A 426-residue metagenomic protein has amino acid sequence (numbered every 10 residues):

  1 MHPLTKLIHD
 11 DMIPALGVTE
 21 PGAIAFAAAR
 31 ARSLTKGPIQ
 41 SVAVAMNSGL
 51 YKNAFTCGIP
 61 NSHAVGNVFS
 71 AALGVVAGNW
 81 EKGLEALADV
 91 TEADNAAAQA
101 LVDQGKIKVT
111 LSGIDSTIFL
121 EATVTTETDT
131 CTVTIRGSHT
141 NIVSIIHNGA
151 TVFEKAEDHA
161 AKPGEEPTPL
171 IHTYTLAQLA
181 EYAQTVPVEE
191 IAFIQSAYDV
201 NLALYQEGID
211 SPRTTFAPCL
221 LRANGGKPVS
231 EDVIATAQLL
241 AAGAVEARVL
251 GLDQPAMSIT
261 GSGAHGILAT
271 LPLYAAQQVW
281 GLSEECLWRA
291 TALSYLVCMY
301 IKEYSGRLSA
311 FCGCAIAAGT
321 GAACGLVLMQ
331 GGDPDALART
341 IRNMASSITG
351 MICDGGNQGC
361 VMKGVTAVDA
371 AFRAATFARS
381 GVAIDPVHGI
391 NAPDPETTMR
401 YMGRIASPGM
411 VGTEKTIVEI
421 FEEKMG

Functional and structural regions predicted by a protein language model:
M1-T35, I39: N-terminal signal-anchor module of multipass membrane proteins
P14-R30, Q254-L271, G313-A317: Conserved phosphate/anionic-ligand binding catalytic regions in large, soluble enzymes, centered on
A15-T19, G49-L50, R136-T140, I145-E154 (+5 more regions): A structural signal for small-residue-enriched, beta-sheet-centric alpha/beta enzyme cores and oligomeric scaffold folds
P21-G37, G266-S283, A323-G331: Alpha-helical support elements that line or immediately flank enzyme active sites and cofactor-binding pockets
P38-V42, K82-L87, K108-L111, E189-Q195 (+6 more regions): Flexible, glycine/charged-enriched surface loops at secondary-structure junctions
Q40-G83, A96-I107, C286-A336, T340 (+1 more regions): A structural-propensity feature for long, helix-poor, extended segments
D103-G251, T416-G426: Signature of multi-pass transmembrane helix bundles
P228-E231, A235, R248-L282: Membrane-embedded translocation segments of transport machinery
